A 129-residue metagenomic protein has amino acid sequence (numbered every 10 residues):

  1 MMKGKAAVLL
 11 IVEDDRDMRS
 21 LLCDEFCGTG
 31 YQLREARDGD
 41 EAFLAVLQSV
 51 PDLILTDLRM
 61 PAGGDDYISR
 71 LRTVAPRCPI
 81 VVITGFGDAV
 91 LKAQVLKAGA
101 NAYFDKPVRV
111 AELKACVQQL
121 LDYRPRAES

Functional and structural regions predicted by a protein language model:
D15-R34: Two-component/phosphorelay signaling modules centered on CheY-like receiver
E35-L53: Acidic, metal-coordinating helix/loop segments flanking the phosphotransfer/catalytic sites of two-component signaling
L44, D65-R77: Short amphipathic alpha-helix used as the core "switch/output" element in two-component signaling
I54, L58-P61: The short loop immediately C-terminal to the conserved phospho-acceptor aspartate in CheY-like receiver
F86-G87: Short, conserved "switch-loop" micro-motifs in signal-transduction and mechanochemical regulators
V90, V108-Q118: C-terminal output helix
